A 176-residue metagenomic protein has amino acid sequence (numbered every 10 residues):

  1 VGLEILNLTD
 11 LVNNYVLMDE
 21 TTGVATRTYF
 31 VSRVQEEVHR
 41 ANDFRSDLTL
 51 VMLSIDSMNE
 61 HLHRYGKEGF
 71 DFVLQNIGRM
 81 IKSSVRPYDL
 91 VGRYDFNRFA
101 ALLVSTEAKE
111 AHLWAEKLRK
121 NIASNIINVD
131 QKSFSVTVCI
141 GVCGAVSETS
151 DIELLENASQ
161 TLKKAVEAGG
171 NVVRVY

Functional and structural regions predicted by a protein language model:
V1-N7, R33-E37: Receiver (REC) domain switch/output surface
L8-A25, H39: Amphipathic HAMP/coiled-coil signal-transducing linker helices that couple sensory inputs to cytosolic output domains
T26-T49, D56-K82, G92-F96, A100-A101 (+3 more regions): Conserved long alpha-helical elements within nucleotide-processing catalytic cores of c-di-GMP signaling and class III
L90-R93, F134: A short pre-motif secondary-structure segment
R98, L102, D130-Q160: A short glycine-enriched loop-to-beta-strand structural element that forms part of the catalytic core of nucleotide
N121, N125, G141-C143: Output-coupling edge of small sensory domains
N157-Y176: Catalytic/regulatory signature loops of cyclic-dinucleotide turnover enzymes and related class III nucleotidyl cyclases
